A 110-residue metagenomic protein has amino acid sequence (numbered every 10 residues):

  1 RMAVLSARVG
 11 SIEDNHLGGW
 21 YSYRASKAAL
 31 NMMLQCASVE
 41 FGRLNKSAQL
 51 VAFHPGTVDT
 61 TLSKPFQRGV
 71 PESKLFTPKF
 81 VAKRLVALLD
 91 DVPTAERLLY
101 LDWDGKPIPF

Functional and structural regions predicted by a protein language model:
R1-L44: Catalytic loop of short-chain dehydrogenase/reductase
L5, L44-G56: Conserved beta-loop-beta element that borders a ligand/cofactor-binding pocket
R8-G10, G56-T60: Short connector loops/turns at beta-strand edges and beta->alpha or beta->beta junctions
A28-C36, T57, F80, R84: Short amphipathic alpha-helical segments
A48, A52, T60, K64-F110: C-terminal helical subdomain
